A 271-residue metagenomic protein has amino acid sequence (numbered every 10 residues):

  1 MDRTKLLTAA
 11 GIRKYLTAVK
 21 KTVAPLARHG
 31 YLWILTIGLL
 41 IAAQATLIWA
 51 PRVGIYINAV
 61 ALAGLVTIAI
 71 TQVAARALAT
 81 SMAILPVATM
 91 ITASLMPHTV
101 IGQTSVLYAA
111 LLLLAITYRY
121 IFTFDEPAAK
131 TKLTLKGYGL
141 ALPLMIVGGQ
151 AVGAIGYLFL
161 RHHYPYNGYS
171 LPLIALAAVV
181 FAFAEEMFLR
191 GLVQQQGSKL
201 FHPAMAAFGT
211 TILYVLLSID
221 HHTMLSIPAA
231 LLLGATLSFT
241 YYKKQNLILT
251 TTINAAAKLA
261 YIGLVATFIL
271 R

Functional and structural regions predicted by a protein language model:
M1-T123, T267, R271: N-terminal, membrane-interfacial amphipathic/helix-forming hydrophobic leader that caps and precedes the first
G11, I37-I48, Q150-R271: Transmembrane helix-loop-helix hairpins at the membrane interface of multi-pass integral membrane proteins
V23, A69-S81, E126-K136, L192-F201 (+1 more regions): Membrane-interface helix-boundary motifs at transmembrane edges
G64-I70, Y118-E126, F181-Q196: Alpha-helical transmembrane segments in multipass membrane proteins, preferentially the mid-helix core
L78-V87, T104-A110, L133-P143, Q196 (+1 more regions): Cytoplasmic-side transmembrane-helix entry/capping segments in multi-pass membrane proteins
L95-A110, L114-A182: Juxtamembrane helix-loop-helix connectors linking adjacent transmembrane helices in multi-pass membrane enzymes
